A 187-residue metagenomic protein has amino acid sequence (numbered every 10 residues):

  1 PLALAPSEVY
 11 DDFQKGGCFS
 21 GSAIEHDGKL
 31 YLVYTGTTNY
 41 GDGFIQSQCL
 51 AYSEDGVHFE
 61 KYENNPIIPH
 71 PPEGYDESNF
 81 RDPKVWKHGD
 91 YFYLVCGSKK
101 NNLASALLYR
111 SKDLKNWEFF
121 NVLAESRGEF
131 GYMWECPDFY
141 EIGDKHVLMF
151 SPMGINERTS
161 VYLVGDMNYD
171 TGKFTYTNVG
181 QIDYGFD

Functional and structural regions predicted by a protein language model:
P1-D82, W86-F130, W134, E141-F186: Beta-rich carbohydrate-recognition and catalytic domains
